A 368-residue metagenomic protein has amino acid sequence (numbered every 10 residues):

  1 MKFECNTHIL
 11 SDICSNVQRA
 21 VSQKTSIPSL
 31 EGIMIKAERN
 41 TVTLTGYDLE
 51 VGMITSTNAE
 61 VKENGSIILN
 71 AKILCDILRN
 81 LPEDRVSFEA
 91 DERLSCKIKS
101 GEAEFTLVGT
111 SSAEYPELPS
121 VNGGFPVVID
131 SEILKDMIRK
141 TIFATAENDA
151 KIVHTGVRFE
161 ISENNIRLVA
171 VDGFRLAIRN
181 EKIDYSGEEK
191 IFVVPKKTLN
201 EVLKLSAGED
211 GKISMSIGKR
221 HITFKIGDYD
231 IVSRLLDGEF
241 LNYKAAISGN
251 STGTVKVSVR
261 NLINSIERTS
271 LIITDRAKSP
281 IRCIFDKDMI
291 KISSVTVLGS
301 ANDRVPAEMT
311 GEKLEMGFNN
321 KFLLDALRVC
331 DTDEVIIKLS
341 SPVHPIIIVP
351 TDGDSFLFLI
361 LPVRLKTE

Functional and structural regions predicted by a protein language model:
M1-E368: Structural preference for solvent-exposed beta-strand-turn elements and adjacent flexible terminal/loop segments within
